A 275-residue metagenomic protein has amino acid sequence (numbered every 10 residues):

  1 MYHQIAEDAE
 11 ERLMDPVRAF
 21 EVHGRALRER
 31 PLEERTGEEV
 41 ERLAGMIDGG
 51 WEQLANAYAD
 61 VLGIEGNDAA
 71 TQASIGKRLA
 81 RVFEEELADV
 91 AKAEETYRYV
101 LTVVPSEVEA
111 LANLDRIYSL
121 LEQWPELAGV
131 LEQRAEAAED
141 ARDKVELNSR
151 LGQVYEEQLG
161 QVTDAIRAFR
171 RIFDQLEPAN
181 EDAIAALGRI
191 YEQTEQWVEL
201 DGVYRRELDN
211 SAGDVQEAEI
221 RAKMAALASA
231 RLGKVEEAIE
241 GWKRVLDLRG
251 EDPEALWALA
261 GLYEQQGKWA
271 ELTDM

Functional and structural regions predicted by a protein language model:
M1-M275: Repeat-based scaffolding regions
